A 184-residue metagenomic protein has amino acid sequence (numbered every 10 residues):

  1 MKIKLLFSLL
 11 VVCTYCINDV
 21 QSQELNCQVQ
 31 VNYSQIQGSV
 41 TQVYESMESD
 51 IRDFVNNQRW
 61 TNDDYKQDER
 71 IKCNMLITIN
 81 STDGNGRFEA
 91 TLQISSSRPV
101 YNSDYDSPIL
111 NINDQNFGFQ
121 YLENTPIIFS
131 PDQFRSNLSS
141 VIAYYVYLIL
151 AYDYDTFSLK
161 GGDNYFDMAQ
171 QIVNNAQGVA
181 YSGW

Functional and structural regions predicted by a protein language model:
M1-L25: Bacterial Sec-dependent N-terminal signal peptides
K2-K4, K66, K72, K160: Context-gated lysine
Q23-E89, V100-N102: Start-of-domain marker
E89-W184: Acidic/His-rich structured neighborhood in mature extracellular/periplasmic domains
